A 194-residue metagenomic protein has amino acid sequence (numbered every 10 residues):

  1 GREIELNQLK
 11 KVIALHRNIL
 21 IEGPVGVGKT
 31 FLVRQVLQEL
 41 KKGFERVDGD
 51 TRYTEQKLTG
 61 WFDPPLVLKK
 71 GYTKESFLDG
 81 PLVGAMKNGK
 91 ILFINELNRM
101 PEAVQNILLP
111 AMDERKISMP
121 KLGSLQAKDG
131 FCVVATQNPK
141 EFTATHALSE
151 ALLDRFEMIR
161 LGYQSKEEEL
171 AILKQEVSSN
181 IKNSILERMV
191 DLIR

Functional and structural regions predicted by a protein language model:
G1-N183: AAA+ P-loop NTPase catalytic core and its hallmark functional loops
S178-R194: Conserved AAA+ ATPase small/helical "lid" subdomain
